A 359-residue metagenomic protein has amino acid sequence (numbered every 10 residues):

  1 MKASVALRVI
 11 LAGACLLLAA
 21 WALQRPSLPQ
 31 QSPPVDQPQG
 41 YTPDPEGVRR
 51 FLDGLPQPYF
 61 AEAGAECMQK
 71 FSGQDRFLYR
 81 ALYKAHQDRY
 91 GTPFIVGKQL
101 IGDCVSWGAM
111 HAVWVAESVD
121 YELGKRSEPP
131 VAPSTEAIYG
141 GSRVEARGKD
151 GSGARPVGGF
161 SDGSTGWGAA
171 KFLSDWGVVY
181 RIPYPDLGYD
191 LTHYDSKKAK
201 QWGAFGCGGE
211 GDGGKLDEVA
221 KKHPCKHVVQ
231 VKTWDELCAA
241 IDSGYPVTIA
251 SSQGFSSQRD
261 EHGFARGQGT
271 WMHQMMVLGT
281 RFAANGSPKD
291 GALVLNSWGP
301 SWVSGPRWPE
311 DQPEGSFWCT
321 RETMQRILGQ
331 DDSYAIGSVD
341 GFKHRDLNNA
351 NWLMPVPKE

Functional and structural regions predicted by a protein language model:
M1-L11: N-terminal Sec-pathway targeting helices
L7, T92-P93, L237, A265: Generic detector of short alpha-helix boundary/capping microenvironments and adjacent low-complexity segments
L11-A20: Hydrophobic membrane-insertion alpha-helices, especially the h-region of bacterial N-terminal signal peptides
A20, P26-S27, Y194-K197: A composition/secondary-structure signal for short, hydrophobic, low-basic-content segments with alpha-helix propensity
A22-P130, S161-R181, D331, G337 (+1 more regions): Structured alpha-helical subdomains that flank or immediately precede key functional sites
S32-Q37, S106, M110-W114, V144-L295 (+1 more regions): Predominantly the structural core of cysteine protease catalytic domains
K125-G151: Acidic helix-start/capping segments at beta-turn-to-alpha-helix junctions
